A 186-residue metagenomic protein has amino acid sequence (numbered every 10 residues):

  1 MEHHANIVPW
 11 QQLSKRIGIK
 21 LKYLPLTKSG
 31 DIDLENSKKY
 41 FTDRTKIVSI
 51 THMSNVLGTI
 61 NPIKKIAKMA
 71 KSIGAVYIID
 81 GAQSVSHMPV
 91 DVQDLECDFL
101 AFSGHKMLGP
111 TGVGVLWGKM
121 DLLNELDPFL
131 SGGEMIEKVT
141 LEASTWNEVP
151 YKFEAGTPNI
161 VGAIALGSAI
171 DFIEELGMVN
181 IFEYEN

Functional and structural regions predicted by a protein language model:
M1-N186: Pyridoxal 5′-phosphate
